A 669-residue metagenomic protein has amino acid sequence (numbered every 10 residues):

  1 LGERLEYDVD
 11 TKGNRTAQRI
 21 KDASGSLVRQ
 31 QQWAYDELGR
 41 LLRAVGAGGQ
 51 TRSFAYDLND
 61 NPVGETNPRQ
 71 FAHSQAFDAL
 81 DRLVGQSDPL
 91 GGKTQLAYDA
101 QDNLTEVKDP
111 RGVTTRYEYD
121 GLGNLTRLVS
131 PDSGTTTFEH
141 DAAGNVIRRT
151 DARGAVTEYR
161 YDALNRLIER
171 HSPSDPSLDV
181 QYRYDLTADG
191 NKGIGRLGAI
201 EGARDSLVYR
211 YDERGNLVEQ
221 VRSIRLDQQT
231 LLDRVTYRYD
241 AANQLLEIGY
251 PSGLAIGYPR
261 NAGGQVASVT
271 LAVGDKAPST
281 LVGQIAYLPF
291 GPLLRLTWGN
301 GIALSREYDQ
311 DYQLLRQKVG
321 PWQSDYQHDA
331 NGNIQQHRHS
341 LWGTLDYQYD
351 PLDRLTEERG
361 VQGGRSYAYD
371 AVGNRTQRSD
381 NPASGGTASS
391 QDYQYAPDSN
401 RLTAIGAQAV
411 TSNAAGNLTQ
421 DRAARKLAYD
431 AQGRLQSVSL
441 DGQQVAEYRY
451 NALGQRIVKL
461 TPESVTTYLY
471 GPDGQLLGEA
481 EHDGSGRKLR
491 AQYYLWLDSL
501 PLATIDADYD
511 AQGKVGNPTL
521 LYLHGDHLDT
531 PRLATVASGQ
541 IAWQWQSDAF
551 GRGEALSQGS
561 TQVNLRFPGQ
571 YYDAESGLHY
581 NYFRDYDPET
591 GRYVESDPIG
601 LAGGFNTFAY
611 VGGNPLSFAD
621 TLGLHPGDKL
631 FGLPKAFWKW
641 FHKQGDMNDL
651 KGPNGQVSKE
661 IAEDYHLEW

Functional and structural regions predicted by a protein language model:
L1, L5-Y7, A17-S24, R43-G49 (+29 more regions): Beta-turn initiation residues at beta-strand->coil junctions
R4-N14, Q30-R40, R52-N61, H73-G85 (+23 more regions): Aromatic-rich beta-strand edge motifs centered on tyrosine
F54, Y182-T187, S390-Y395, I505-F583 (+1 more regions): A motif-centric feature for acidic-aromatic and gly/ser/thr-rich catalytic loops and repeats
G193, A262, R487, S576-H579: Short, flexible loop/turn motifs enriched in small residues
G283, A609-W669: Low-complexity, glycine/serine/proline-rich disordered segments that function as export/translocation leaders
G406, R422, P568, E595-S596: Thr-Gly-centered strand-to-loop micro-motif
R456, T504, A534, R552-E554 (+4 more regions): Short, low-complexity export/processing leader segments characterized by acidic and small residues
